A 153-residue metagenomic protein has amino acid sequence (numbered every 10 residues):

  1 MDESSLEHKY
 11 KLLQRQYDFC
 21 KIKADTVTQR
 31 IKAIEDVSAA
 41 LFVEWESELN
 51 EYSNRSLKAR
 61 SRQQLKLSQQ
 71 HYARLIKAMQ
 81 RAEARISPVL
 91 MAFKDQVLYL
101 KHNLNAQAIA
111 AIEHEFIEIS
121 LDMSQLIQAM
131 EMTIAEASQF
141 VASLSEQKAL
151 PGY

Functional and structural regions predicted by a protein language model:
M1-Q29, I34: N-terminal Sec/ER secretory leader and immediately downstream segment of secreted/extracellular precursors
E3, E7, E35, E44-E48 (+5 more regions): Glutamate identity and glutamate-enriched acidic tracts
E7-R15, K58-K66, A110-I117: Short, charged, amphipathic alpha-helical segments
C20, A24-V27, S68-I86, M123-A137: Extended alpha-helical coiled-coil scaffold domains characteristic of the BAR superfamily
R30-A110: Extended amphipathic alpha-helical interaction segments
S87-Y153: Long amphipathic all-alpha helical oligomerization modules
